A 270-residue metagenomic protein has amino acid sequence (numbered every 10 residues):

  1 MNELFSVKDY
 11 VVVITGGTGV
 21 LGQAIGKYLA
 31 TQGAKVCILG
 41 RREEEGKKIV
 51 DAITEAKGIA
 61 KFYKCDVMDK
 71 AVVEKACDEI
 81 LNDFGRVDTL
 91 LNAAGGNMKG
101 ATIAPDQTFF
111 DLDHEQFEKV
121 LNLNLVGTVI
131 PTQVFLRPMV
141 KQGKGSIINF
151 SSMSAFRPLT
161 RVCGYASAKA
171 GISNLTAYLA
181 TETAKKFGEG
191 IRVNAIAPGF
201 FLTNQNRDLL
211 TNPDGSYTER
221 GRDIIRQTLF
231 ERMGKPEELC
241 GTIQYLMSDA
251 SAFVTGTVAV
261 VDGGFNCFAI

Functional and structural regions predicted by a protein language model:
N2-L4, Q244, T255-I270: Short C-terminal tail/terminal secondary-structure segment of NAD(P)H-dependent dehydrogenase/reductase domains
T18-G19, R42: Conserved glycine-rich cofactor-binding loop
A101-E118, I224: Substrate-binding pocket helix/loop in short-chain dehydrogenase/reductase
T132, A168-G171: Active-site helix of classical SDR
T132-Q133, A177: A short, exposed helix-loop element centered on a Lys and neighboring polar residues
S152: Residue(s) in the substrate-gating loop at a strand-loop-helix junction that position the organic substrate next
F187, R192, V254-G256: Short, small/polar-rich loop/turn modules that mediate ligand/substrate recognition or access, typified
